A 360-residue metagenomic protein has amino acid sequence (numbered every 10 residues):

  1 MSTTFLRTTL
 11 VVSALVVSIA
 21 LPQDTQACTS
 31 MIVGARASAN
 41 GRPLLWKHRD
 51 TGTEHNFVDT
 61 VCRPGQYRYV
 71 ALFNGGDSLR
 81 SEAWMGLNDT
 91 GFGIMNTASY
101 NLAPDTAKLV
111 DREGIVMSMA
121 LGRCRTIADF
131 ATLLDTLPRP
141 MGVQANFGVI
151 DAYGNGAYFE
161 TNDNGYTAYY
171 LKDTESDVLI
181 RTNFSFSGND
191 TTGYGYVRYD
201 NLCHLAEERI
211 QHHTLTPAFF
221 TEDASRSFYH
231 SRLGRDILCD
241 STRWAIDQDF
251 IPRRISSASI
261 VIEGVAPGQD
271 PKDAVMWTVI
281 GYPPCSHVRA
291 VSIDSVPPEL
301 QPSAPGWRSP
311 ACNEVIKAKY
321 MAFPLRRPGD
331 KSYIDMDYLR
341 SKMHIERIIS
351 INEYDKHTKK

Functional and structural regions predicted by a protein language model:
M1-L10: Bacterial N-terminal signal peptides that target proteins for export
T9-A20: Bacterial N-terminal signal peptides
L21-A27: Sec/Tat signal peptide C-region and signal peptidase I cleavage site
T29-R80, M85-L87, F92, N96-G122 (+2 more regions): C-terminal, well-structured catalytic/ligand-binding subdomain of enzymes
T126-D135, C239-A245: Charged, amphipathic alpha-helical segments
A128-Y158: Active-site periphery "cap/insert" segments of enzyme catalytic domains
